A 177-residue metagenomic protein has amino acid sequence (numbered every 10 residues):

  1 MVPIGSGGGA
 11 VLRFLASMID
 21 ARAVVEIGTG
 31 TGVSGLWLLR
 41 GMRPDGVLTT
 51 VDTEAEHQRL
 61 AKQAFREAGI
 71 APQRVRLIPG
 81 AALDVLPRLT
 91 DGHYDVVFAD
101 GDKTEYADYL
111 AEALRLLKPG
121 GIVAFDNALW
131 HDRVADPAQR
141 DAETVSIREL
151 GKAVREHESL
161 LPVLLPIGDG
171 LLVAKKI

Functional and structural regions predicted by a protein language model:
M1-P3: Rossmann-like AdoMet
S6-I177: S-adenosylmethionine/decaboxylated-SAM
